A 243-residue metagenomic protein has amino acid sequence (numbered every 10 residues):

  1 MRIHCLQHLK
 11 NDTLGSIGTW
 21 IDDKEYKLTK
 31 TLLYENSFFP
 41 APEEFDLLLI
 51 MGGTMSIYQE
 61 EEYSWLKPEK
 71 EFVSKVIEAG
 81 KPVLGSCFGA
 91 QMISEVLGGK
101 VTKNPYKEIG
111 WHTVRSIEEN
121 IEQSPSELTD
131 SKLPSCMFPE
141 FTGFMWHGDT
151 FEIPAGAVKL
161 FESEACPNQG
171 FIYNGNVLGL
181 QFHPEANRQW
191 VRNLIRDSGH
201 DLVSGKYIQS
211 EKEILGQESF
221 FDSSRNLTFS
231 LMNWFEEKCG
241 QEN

Functional and structural regions predicted by a protein language model:
M1-K81, V203-N243: N-terminal beta1-alpha1 cap of cysteine-dependent amidohydrolase-like domains
L6, T31-L33, N104, W146 (+1 more regions): Conserved beta-strand termini and adjacent loop/short-helix elements that scaffold enzyme active sites in alpha/beta
L14-S16, Q59-E61, S94-V96, A155 (+2 more regions): Short glycine-/acidic-enriched loop or helix-start segments at secondary-structure transitions that form or flank
W20-D23, S64-P68, V101-T102, F161-E162 (+1 more regions): Glycine-rich, phosphate-binding/catalytic loops in enzymes
K27-T29, K100, T142, V158: Conserved beta-strand segments of alpha/beta enzyme cores
E35-F39, I109-W111, F151-E152, P167-N168: A short acidic, often aromatic-flanked loop/helix-cap motif at beta-alpha or helix-coil junctions that lines enzyme
I50-I121, T142: Cysteine-nucleophile active-site neighborhood
I117-N243: Amide-donor transfer/coupling interface in amidating biosynthetic enzymes
